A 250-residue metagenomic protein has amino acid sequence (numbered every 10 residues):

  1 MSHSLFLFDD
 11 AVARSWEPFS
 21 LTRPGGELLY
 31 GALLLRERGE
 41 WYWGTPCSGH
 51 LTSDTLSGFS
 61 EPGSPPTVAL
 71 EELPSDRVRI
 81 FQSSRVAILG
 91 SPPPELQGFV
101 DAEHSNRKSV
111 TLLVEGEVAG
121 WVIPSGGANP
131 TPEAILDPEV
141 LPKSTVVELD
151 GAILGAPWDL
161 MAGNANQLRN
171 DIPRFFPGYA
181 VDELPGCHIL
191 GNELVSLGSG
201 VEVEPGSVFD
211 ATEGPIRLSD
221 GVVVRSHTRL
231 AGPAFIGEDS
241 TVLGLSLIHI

Functional and structural regions predicted by a protein language model:
M1-L194, G200: Terminal amphipathic alpha-helical/low-complexity segments used for targeting or macromolecular assembly
G39-Y42, R225, L243: Generic structural signal for bulky hydrophobic/aromatic residues embedded in well-ordered secondary structure
C187-H188, E193-V195, V201, S207 (+6 more regions): Residues at the loop-to-beta-strand transition
I248-I250: Conserved small/polar residues in nucleotide/adenosyl-binding loops
